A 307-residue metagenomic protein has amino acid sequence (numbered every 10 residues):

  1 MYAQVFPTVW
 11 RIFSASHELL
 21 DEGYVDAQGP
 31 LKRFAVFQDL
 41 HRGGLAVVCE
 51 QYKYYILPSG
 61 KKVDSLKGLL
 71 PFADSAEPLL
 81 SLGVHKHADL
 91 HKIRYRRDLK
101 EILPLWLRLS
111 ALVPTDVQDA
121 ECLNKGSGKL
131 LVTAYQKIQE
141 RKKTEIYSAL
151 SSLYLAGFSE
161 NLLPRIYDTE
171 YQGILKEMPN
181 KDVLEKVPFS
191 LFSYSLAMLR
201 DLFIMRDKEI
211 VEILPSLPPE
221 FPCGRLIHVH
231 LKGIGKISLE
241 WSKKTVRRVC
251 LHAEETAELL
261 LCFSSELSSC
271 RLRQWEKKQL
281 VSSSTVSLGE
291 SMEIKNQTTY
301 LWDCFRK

Functional and structural regions predicted by a protein language model:
M1-K62, L66-L70, Q139, Y147-L280 (+1 more regions): Non-catalytic C-terminal accessory modules of carbohydrate-active enzymes
G29-Q118: Phosphate/adenylate-binding glycine loop and adjacent helical scaffold
G83-S190, Y194: Catalytic domains of carbohydrate-active enzymes that cleave complex glycans
